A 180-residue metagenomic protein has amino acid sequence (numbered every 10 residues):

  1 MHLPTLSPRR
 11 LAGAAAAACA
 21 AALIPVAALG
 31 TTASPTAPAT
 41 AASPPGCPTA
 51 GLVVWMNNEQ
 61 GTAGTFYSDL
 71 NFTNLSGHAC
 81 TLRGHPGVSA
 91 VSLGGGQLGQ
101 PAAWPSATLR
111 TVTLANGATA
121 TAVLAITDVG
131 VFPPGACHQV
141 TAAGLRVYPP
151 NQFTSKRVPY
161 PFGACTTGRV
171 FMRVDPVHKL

Functional and structural regions predicted by a protein language model:
H2-C19: N-terminal export and membrane-targeting signals
I24-G46: C-terminal region of N-terminal signal peptides and the immediate post-cleavage residues of exported proteins
A39-T62: Low-complexity, acidic Ser/Thr/Pro/Gly-rich terminal tails and inter-domain linkers that flank the onset of structured
A63-D69, Q139-A142: Short, solvent-exposed loop/turn segments enriched in Ser/Thr/Gly
L70-G77: Asparagine-centered strand-capping/turn motif at beta-strand->loop junctions
G77-P86: Short, hydrophobic/aromatic beta-strand segments
A103-G130: Intrinsically disordered, low-complexity Pro/Gly/Ser/Thr-rich segments with frequent PxxP/GP/PP motifs and embedded
V129-V170: Terminal connector regions
